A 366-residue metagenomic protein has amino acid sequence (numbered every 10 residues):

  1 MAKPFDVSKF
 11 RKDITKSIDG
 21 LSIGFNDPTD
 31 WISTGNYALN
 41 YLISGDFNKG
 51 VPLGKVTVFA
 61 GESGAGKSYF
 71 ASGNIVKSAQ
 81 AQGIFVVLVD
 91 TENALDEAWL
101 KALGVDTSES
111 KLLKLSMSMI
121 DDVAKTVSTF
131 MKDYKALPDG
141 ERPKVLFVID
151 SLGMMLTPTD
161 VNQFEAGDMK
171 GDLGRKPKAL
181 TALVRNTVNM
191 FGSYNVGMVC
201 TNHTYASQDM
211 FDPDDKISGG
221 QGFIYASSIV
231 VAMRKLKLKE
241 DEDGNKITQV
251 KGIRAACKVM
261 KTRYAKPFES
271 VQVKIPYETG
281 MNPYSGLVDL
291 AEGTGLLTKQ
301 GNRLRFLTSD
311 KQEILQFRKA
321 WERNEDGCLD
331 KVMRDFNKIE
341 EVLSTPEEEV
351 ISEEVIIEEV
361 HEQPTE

Functional and structural regions predicted by a protein language model:
M1-S22, I32, L238-E366: C-terminal regions of RecA-like/P-loop NTPase motor modules
A2-S110, K125-K132: The Walker A/P-loop phosphate-binding site
A81, L103-S110, Q163-L173, D215-G220: A short alpha->loop->secondary-structure connector
V86, L146, M198: Hydrophobic "anchor" residues on beta-strands that sit immediately upstream of conserved functional sites
L95, M155-L156, S207-Q208: Catalytic P-loop NTPase motifs of RecA-like helicase/translocase cores
S108-D121, S227: A glycine-rich helix N-cap at a beta->alpha junction
S118-N195: Phosphate-binding/switch loop-helix module in NTP-utilizing enzymes
L173-T294: Phosphate-binding/switch region of NTP-binding enzymes
